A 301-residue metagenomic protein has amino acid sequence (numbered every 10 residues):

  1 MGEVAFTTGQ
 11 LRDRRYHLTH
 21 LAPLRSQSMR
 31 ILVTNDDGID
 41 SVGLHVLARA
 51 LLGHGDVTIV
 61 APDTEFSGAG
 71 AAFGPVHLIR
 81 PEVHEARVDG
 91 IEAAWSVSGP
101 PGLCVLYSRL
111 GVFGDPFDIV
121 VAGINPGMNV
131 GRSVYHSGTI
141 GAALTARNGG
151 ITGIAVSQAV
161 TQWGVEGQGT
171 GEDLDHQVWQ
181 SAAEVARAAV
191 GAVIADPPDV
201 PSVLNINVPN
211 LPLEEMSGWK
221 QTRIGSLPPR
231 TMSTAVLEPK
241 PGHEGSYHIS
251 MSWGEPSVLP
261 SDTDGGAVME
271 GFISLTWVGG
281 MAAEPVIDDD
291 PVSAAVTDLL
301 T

Functional and structural regions predicted by a protein language model:
M1-R14: Extreme N-terminal basic, low-complexity initiation segments that serve as generic localization/processing leaders
D13-S28: Short, Lys/Arg-enriched N-terminal segments with co-localized hydrophobic residues within the first ~10-30 amino acids
I31, V42-G111, D115-P116: A cross-family phosphate/adenosyl-ligand binding-site feature
S108-G114, G141-T152: Alpha-helix C-terminal capping segments
M128-S137: Glycine/threonine-rich flexible loop motifs
R147-Q168: Glycine-rich phosphate/pyrophosphate-binding loops and their adjacent beta-strand/loop elements at enzyme active sites
Q177-V208: A charged, well-structured terminal subsegment
D196-T301: C-terminal accessory domains and tails appended to enzymatic cores
